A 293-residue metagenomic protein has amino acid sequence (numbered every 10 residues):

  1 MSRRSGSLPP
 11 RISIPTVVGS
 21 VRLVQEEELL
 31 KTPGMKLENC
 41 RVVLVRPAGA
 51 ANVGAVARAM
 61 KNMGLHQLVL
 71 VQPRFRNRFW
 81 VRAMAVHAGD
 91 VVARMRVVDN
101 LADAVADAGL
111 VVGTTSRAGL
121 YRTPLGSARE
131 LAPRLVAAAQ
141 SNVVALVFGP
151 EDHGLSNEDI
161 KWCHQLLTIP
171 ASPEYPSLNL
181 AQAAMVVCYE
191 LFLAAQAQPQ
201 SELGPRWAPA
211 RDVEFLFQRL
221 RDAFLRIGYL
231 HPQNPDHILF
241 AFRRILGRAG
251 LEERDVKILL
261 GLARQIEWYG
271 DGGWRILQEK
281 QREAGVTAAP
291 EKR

Functional and structural regions predicted by a protein language model:
R3, S7-R293: Post-transcriptional modification and biogenesis factors for structured RNAs of the translation apparatus
